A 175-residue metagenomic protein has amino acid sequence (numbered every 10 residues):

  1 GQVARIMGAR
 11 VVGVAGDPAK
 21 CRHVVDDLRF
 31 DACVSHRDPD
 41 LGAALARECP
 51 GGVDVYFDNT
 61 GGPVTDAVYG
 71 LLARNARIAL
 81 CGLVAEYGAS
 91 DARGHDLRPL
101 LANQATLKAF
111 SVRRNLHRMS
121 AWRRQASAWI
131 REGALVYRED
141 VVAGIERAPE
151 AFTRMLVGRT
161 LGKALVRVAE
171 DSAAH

Functional and structural regions predicted by a protein language model:
G1-D38: Mid-domain Rossmann-like dinucleotide-binding core that forms the NAD(H)/NADP(H) cofactor-binding site
C21, G42, V64-D66, P149: Short, well-ordered alpha-helical microsegments
V24, P63-L135, A169-H175: Glycine-rich phosphate-binding loop and adjacent beta-alpha segment of Rossmann(oid) nucleotide-cofactor-binding
F30, G51-V53, L135: Local beta-strand N-terminus motif with an aromatic residue
V34, Y56-F57: N-terminal Rossmann-like NAD(P) cofactor-binding module of classical short-chain dehydrogenase/reductase
R37, T60, G82: Glycine-rich, N-terminal phosphate-binding loop of Rossmann-like dinucleotide-binding domains
D40-G51: Short amphipathic alpha-helix with an adjacent loop that forms part of the alpha/beta core around
A134-V141, P149-H175: C-terminal capping/lid region of NAD(P)-dependent oxidoreductase domains
